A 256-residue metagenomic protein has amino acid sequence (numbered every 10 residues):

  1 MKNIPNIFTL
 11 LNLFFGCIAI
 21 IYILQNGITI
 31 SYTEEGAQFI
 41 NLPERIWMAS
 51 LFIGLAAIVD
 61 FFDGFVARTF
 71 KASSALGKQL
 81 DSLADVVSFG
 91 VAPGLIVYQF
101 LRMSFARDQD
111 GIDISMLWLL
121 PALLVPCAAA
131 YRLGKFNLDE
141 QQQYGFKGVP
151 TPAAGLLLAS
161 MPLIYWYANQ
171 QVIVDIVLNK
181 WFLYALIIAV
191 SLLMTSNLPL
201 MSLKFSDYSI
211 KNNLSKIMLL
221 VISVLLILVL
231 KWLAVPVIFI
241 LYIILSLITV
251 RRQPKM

Functional and structural regions predicted by a protein language model:
M1-F61, V237-I238, T249: Topogenic membrane-insertion module of multi-pass membrane proteins
M1-L13, V66-V86, L133-A153, P199-L214 (+1 more regions): Interhelical loop and helix-boundary elements at the membrane-water interface of polytopic inner-membrane proteins
F8-L11, A49-I53, P121-A128, A154 (+3 more regions): Hydrophobic alpha-helical transmembrane segments of polytopic
C17-I20, L55-V59, P93, C127-A130 (+2 more regions): Alpha-helical transmembrane segments of polytopic integral membrane proteins, especially the permease/helical cores
C17-Q25, G90-F100, L157-I164: Membrane-interfacial alpha-helical segments at the cytosolic side of multi-pass membrane proteins
E35-R45, Q109-W118, F146, I173-F182: Interfacial loop-to-helix junctions that mark the boundaries of transmembrane helices in multi-pass membrane
P43-W47, L51, T69-R132: Multi-pass membrane catalytic core of lipid/isoprenoid biosynthesis enzymes
Q143-M256: C-terminal membrane-associated helical module and adjoining short loops/tails
